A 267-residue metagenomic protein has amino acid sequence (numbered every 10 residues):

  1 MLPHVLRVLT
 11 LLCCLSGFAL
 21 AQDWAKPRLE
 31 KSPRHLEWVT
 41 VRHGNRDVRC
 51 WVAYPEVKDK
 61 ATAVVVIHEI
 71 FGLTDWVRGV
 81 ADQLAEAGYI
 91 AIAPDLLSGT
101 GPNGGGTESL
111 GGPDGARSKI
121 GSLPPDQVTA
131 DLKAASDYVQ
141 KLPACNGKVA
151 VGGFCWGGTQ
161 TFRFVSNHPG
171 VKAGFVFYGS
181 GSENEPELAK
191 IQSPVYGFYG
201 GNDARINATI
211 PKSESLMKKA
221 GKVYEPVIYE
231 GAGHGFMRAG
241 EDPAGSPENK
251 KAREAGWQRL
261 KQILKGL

Functional and structural regions predicted by a protein language model:
V5, L11-V41, V48-W51, W156: An N-terminal hydrophobic leader/cap segment in hydrolases
L29, W38-K141, R238-D242: Serine-hydrolase catalytic machinery in alpha/beta-hydrolase-like enzymes
P143-F154: Alpha/beta-hydrolase fold nucleophile elbow
G153-G157, T161: Gly/Ala-rich beta-loop-alpha elbow adjacent to hydrolase catalytic centers
G170-S180: A conserved short beta-strand
I191, G197-Y199: Short beta-strand/loop motif that positions the catalytic acidic residue of the alpha/beta-hydrolase fold
N202-N207: Acidic catalytic loop of the alpha/beta-hydrolase fold
K218, V223-L267: C-terminal catalytic histidine-bearing segment of alpha/beta-hydrolase fold enzymes
